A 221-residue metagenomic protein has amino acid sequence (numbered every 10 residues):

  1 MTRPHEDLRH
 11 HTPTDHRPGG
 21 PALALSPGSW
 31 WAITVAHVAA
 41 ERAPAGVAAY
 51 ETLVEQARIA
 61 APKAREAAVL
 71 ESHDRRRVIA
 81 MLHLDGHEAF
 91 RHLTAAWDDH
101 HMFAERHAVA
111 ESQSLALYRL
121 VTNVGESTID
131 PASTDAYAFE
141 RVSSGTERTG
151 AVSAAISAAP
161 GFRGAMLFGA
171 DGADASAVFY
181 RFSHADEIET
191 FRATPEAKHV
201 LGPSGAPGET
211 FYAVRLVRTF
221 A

Functional and structural regions predicted by a protein language model:
M1-V78, D85-H100, E105-K198, P203-A221: Short S/T/G/P-rich N-terminal loop/turn motif that feeds into the first structured element of a domain
